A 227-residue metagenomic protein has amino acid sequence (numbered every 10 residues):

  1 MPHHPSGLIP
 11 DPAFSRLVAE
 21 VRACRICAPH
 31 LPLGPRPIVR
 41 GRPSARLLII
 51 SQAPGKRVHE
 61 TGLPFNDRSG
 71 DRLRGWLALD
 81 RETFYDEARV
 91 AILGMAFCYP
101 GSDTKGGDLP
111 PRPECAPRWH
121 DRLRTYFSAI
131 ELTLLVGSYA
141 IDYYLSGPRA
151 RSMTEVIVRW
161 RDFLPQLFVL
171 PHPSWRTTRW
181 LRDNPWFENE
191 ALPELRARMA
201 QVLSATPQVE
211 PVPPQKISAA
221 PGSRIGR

Functional and structural regions predicted by a protein language model:
P2-L203: A polyanion-binding, active-site-adjacent surface
P211: Cationic, low-complexity basic patches in intrinsically disordered or flexible, solvent-exposed regions
K216-I217: Polybasic, lysine-rich low-complexity intrinsically disordered segments
